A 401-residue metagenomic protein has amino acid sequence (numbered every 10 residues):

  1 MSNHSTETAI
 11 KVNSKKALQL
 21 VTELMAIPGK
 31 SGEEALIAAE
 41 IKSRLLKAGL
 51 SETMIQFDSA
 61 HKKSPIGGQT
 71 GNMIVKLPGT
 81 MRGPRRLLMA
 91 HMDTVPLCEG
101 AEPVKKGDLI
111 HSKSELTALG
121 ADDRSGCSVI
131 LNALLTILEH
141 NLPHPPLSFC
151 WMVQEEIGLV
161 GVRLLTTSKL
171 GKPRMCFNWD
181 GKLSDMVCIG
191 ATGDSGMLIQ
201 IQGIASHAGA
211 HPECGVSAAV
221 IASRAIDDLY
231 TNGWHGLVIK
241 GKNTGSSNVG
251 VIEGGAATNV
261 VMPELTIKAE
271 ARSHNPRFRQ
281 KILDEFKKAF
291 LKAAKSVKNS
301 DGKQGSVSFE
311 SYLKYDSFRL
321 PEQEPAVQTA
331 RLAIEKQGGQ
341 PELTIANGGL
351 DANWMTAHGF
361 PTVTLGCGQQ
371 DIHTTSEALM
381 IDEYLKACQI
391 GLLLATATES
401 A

Functional and structural regions predicted by a protein language model:
S2-A35, L313, Q370-T374: N-terminal capping segment at the start of a domain
S2-S5, A219-A401: Metal-dependent amide/peptide-bond hydrolase catalytic core, centered on the "pita-bread" metallohydrolase fold
G29-T80: A non-catalytic alpha/beta surface segment that caps or lines the substrate-entry region of metallo-dependent hydrolase
H61-K63, M92-T94, C150-G158, W179-L183 (+2 more regions): Acidic, glycine-rich active-site loops and adjacent beta-strand->loop/helix elements that engage anionic groups
K62-K63, H111-A121, S206-P212, G255 (+2 more regions): A short glycine/serine-rich beta->alpha loop
I66-W151, K386: Active-site metal-coordination/substrate-binding segment of hydrolases, especially metallo-dependent peptidases
K105-T117, Q202-S206, Q337-G338, Q369-H373: Glycine/charged-rich beta-loop-alpha catalytic/anionic-binding loops adjacent to active sites
K113-G196, V238-K240, S246-V249, N259 (+1 more regions): Acidic/histidine-rich catalytic neighborhood of metal-dependent amide-processing enzymes
